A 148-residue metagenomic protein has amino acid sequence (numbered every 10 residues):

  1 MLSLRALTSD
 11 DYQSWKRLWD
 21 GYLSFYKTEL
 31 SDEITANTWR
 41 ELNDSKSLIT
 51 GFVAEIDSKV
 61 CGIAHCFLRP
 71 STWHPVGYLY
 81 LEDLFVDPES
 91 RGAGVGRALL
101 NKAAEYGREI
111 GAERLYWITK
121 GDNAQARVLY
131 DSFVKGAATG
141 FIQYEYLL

Functional and structural regions predicted by a protein language model:
L2-R17: A short beta-loop-alpha structural element at the N-terminal edge of CoA-dependent acyl/N-acetyltransferase catalytic
R17-L30, T72: Helix-loop element at the rim of GNAT/NAT acetyltransferase active sites that forms part of the acceptor-substrate
L30-I49: Active-site rim helix/loop that mediates acceptor-substrate recognition in acyltransferases
V53, K59-L68, Y80, F85: Conserved beta-strand in the GNAT
P70-L81, R91, A138-T139: A conserved beta-turn-beta hairpin within the catalytic core of GNAT-like acetyltransferases that forms part
V86, G92-E105, S132: Conserved acetyl-CoA-binding loop-helix of GNAT-fold acetyltransferases
R97, G121-G140: Conserved active-site alpha-helix within GNAT-family acetyltransferase domains
R108-T119: Conserved GNAT acetyl-CoA-binding A-motif
